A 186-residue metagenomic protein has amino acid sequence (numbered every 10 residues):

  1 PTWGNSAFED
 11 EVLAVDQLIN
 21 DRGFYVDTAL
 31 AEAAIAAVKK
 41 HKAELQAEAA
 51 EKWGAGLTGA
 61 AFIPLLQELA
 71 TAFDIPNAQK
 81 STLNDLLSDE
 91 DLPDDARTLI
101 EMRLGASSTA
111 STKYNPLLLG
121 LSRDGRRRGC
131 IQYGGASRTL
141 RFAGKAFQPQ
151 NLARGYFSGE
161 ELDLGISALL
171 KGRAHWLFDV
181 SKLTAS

Functional and structural regions predicted by a protein language model:
P1-T184: Conserved "right-hand" nucleotidyltransferase catalytic core of DNA-directed polymerases
